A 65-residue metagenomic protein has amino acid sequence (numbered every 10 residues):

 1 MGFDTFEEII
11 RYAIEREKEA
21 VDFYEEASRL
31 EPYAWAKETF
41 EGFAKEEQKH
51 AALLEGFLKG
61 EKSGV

Functional and structural regions predicted by a protein language model:
M1-V65: Non-heme di-metal
